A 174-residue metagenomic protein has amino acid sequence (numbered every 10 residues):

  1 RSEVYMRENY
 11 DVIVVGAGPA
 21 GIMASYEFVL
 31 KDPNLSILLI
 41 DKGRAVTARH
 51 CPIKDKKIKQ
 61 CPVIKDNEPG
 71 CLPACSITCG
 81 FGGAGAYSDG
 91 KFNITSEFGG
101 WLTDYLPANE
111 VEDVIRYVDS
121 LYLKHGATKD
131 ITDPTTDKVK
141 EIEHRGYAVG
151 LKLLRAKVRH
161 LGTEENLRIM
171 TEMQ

Functional and structural regions predicted by a protein language model:
R1-Y5: Short, Lys/Arg-enriched N-terminal segments with co-localized hydrophobic residues within the first ~10-30 amino acids
R7-A20, L38-I40: Beta1/beta-strand and adjacent pyrophosphate-binding region of the FAD-binding site in flavoprotein oxidoreductases
M23: Short alpha-helical segment within the catalytic ATP-binding CA
E27-F28: Aromatic pocket-lining residues of Rossmann-like dinucleotide-binding sites
P33-I37: A generic structural motif
A45-R49, I53-Q174: Conserved N-terminal/central alpha/beta ligand/cofactor-binding core
